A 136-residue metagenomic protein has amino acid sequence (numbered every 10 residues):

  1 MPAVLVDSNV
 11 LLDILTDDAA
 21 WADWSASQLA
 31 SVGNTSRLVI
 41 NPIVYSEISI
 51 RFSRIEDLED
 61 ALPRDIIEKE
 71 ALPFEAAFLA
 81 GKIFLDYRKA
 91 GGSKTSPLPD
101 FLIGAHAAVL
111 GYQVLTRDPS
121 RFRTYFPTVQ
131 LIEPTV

Functional and structural regions predicted by a protein language model:
M1-A3, A30, G104-V136: Acidic, PIN/NYN-like endoribonuclease modules and their adjacent C-terminal/linker elements
M1-I40, I50-A61, I132: Short, well-structured N-terminal submotif of metal-dependent ribonuclease cores
V4, R37-V39, I66-A71, Q113: Short loop->beta-strand "edge-of-pocket" segments that line small-molecule binding or catalytic clefts across diverse
V6-D7, I40-N41, T95-P97, D118-P119 (+1 more regions): Histidine- and aromatic-rich ligand-binding microenvironments
V10, V44, A76, L102-I103 (+1 more regions): Alpha-helix capping/helix-boundary segments
L15-D18, E47, A90-K94: Short, flexible loop segments at the rims of nucleotide/cofactor-binding pockets, characterized by
S53-E75: Active-site-proximal, substrate-binding regions of enzyme catalytic domains and RNA-binding/basic surfaces
E68-Q113, R117: Active-site neighborhoods of divalent-metal-dependent phosphate/nucleic-acid chemistry enzymes
